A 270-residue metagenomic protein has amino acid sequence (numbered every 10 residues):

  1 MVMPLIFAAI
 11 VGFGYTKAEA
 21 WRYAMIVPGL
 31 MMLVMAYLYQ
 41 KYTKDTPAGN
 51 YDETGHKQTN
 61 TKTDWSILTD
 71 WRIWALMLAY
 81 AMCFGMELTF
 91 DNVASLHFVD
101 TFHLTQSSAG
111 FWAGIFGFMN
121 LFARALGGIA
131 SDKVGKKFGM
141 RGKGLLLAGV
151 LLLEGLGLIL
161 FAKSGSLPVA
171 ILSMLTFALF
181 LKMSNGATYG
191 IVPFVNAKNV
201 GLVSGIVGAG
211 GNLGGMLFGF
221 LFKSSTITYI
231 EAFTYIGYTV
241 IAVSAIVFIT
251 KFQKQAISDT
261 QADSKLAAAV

Functional and structural regions predicted by a protein language model:
M1-G12, S95, G127, G214-T226: Small-residue (Gly/Pro/Ala) motifs that create kinks and tight helix-helix packing interfaces
A8-G29, G142, L221-V240: A membrane-interface helix-boundary motif in multi-pass transporters
G29-D52, V243-F252: C-terminal membrane-cytosol helix-exit motif in multi-pass small-molecule transporters
Q40-T63, I257-L266: Flexible cytoplasmic inter-helical loops of multi-pass small-molecule transporters
T69-G128, N185, Y189: Extracytoplasmic gate region of multi-pass secondary transporters
K133-V150: Cytoplasmic membrane-interface "Motif A"-like loop-to-helix N-cap segments of 12-TM Major Facilitator Superfamily
A148-G165: C-terminal ends and interior cores of transmembrane alpha-helices in multi-pass membrane transporters/permeases
N196-I227: A late C-terminal transmembrane helix in Major Facilitator Superfamily
